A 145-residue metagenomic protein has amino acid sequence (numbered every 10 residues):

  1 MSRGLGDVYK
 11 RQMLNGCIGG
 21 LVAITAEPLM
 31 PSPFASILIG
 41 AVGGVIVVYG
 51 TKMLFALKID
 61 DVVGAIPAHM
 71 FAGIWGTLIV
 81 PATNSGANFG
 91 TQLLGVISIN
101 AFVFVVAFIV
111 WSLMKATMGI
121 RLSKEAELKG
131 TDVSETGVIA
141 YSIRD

Functional and structural regions predicted by a protein language model:
M1-Y9: Single conserved hydrophobic/aromatic residue that forms the stacking wall/gate of nucleotide- or nucleobase-binding
R3, C17-I24, P28, G40-M53 (+4 more regions): Transmembrane alpha-helical segments of multi-pass membrane transport proteins and ion-pumping complexes
K10-I18, V63-A68: Cytoplasmic-side transmembrane-helix entry/capping segments in multi-pass membrane proteins
G16, H69, L93, T117: Hydrophobic, well-ordered secondary-structure elements that form the walls of internal hydrophobic environments
T25-A35, S85-G86: Helix-coil boundary and interhelical linker segments in multi-pass alpha-helical membrane proteins
M53-V63: Alpha-helical transmembrane segments
G86-A101: Structural signal for the N-terminal portions of transmembrane helices and their immediately preceding loop/interface
M114-D145: Extramembrane terminal tails and long inter-domain/linker segments of multi-pass membrane proteins
